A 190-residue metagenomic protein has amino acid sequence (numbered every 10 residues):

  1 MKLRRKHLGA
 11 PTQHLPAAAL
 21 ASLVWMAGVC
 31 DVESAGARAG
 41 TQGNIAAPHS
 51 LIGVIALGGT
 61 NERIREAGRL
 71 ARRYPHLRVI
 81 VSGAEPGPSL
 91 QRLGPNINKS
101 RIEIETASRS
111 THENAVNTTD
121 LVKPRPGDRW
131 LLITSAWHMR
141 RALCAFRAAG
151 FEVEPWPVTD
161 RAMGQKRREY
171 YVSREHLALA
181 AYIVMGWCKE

Functional and structural regions predicted by a protein language model:
M1-L15: Cytosolic-side transmembrane helix boundary signature
K2-R4, W25-R174: A structural signal for short, hydrophobic/glycine-enriched beta-strand patches
L8-G9, A67, A178: General helical structural elements
P11-D31: Hydrophobic membrane-insertion alpha-helices, especially the h-region of bacterial N-terminal signal peptides
E169-E190: A transmembrane-helix-recognition feature enriched in membrane-embedded lipid enzymes and envelope glyco-/phospholipid
